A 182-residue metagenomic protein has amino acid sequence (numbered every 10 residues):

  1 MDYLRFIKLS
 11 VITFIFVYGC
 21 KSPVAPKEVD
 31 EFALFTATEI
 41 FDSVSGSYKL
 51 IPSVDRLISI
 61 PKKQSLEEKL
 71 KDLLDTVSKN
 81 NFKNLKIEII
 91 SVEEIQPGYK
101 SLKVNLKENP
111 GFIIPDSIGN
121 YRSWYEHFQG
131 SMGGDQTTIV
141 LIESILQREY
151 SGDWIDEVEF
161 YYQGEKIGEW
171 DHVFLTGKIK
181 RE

Functional and structural regions predicted by a protein language model:
M1-Y18: Sec-dependent bacterial lipoprotein signal peptides
C20-E182: Bimodal "functional hotspot" detector
